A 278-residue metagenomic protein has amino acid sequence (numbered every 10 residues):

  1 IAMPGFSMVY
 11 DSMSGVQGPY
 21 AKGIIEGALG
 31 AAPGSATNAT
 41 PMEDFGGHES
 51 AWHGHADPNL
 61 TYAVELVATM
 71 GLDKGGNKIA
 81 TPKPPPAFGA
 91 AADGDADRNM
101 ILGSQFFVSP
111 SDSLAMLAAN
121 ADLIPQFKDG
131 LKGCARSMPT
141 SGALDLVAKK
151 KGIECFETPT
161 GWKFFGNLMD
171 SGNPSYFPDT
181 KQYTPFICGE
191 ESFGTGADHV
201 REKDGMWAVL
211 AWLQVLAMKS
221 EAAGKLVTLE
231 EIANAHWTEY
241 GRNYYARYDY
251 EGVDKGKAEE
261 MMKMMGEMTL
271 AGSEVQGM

Functional and structural regions predicted by a protein language model:
I1-R242: Phosphate-binding chemistry for phosphorylated carbohydrates and sugar-nucleotides
A222-M278: Catalytic-core signal marking the mid-to-C-terminal active-site face
